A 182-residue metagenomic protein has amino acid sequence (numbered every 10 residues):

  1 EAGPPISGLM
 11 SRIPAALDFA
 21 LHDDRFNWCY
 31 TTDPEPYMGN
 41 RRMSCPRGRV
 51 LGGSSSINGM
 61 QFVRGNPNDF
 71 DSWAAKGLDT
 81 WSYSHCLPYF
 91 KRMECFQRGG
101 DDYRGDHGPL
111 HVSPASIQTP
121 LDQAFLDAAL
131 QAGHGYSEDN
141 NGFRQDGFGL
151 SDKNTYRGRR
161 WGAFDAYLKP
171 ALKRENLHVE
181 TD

Functional and structural regions predicted by a protein language model:
E1-D182: N-terminal redox-cofactor-binding region of secreted/periplasmic oxidoreductases
